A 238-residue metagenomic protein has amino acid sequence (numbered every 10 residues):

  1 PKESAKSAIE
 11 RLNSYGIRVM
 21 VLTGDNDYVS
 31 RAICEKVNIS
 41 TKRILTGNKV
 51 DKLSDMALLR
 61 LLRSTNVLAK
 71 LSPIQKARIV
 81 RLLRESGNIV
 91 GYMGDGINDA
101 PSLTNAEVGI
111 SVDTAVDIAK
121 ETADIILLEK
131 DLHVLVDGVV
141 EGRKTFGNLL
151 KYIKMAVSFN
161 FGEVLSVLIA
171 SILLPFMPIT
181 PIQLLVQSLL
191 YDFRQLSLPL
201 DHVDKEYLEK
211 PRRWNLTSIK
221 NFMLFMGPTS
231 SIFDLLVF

Functional and structural regions predicted by a protein language model:
K6-I9, S14, N26-V37, I74-L82 (+2 more regions): Acidic, divalent-metal-coordinating active-site segment for phosphoryl/phosphodiester hydrolysis, typified by short
G16-M20, T65-V67: Short active-site oxyanion
T23: Phosphate-binding glycine-rich loops and their immediate beta-loop-alpha structural context
V37, T41-G91, A106, S111-F238: Membrane-embedded transport module
